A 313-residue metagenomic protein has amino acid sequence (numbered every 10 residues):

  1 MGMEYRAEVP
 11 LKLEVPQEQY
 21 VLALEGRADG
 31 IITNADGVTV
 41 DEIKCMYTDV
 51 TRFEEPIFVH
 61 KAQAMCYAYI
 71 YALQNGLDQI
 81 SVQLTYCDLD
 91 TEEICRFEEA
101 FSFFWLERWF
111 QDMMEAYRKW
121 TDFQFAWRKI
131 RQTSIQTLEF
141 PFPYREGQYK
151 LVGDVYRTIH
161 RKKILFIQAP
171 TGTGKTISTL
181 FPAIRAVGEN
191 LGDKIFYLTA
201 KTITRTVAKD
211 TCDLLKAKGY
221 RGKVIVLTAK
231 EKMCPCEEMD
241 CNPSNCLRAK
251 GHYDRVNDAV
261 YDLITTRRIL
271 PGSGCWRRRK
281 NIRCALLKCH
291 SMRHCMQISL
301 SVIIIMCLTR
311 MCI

Functional and structural regions predicted by a protein language model:
M1-V15: Acidic-basic catalytic patches of nuclease active cores, encompassing PD-(D/E)XK and other metal-cofactor nuclease
L13-E107: Mg2+/Mn2+-dependent nuclease catalytic core
A126-Q168: Conserved pre-motif I regulatory segment
L138-E139, L191-L300, I304-L308: A substrate-engagement module of RecA-like helicase motors
Y156-R157, T176-L191, T211-L215: Walker A/P-loop NTP-binding motif
H160-P182: Walker A/P-loop
C312-I313: Short, conserved "post-DEAD/DEAH" coupling segment immediately C-terminal to helicase motif II within the SF2/RecA-like
